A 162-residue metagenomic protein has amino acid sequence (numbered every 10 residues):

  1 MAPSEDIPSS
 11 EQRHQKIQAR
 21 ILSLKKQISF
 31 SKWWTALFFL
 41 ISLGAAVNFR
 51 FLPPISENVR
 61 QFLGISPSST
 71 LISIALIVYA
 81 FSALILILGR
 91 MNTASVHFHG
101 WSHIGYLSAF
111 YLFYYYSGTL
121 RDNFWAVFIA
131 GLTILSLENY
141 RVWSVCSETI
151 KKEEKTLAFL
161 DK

Functional and structural regions predicted by a protein language model:
M1-S31, T156-K162: N-terminal juxtamembrane cytosolic/stromal segments of multi-pass membrane proteins
A2-I7, A80-I85, S144-S147: Membrane-water interface of transmembrane alpha-helices
S31, S69-V78, A126-T133: Alpha-helical transmembrane segments of polytopic membrane proteins
T35-S73: Hydrophobic transmembrane helix segments
F38-G44, I77-L84, L132-N139: Hydrophobic alpha-helical transmembrane segments of multipass integral membrane proteins
F49-V59, I85-M91, L112-D122: Juxtamembrane "helix-exit" motif on the non-cytosolic side of transmembrane helices
L76-L112: Loop-to-transmembrane helix junctions at the membrane interface
G118-K162: Terminal transmembrane helical module of multi-pass membrane proteins
